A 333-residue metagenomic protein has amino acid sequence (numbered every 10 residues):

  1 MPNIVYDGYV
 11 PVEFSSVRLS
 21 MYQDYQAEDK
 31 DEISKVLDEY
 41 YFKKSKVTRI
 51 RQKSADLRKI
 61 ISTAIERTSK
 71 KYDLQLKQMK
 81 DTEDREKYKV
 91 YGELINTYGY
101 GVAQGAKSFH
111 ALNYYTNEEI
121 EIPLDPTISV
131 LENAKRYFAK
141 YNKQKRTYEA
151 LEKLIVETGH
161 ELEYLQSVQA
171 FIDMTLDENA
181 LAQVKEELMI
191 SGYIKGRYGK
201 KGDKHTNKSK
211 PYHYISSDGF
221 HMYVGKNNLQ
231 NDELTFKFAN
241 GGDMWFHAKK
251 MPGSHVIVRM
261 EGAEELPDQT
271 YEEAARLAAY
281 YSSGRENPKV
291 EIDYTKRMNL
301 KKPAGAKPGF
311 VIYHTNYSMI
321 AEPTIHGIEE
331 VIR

Functional and structural regions predicted by a protein language model:
M1-R333: Extended, highly charged segments
